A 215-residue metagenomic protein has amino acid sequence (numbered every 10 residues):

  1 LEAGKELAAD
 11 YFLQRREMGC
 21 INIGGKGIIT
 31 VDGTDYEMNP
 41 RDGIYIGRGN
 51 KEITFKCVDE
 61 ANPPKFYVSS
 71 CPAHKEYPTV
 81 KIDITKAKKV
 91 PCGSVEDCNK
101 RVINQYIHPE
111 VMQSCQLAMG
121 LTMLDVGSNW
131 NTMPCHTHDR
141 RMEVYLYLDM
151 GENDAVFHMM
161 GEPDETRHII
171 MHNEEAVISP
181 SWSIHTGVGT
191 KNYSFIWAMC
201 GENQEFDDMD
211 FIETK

Functional and structural regions predicted by a protein language model:
L1-D42: Long, hydrophobic/aromatic-enriched structural stretches that serve as scaffold segments
L1-E6, K100-E143: A short glycine-rich, His/Asp/Glu-containing loop-to-beta-strand
L13-I28, M123-D125, H138-D164, I170 (+1 more regions): Short, conserved beta-strand element in jelly-roll/cupin
D32, Y77-I82, L117-A118, N129-T137 (+1 more regions): A short secondary-structure junction signal
M38-V58, I170-K191: Conserved metal-binding segment of the jelly-roll/cupin
R48-N50, C57-D59, V68-A73, I107 (+2 more regions): Short, structured patches in soluble enzyme cores that scaffold and shape functional sites
D59-R101, I196-K215: Double-stranded beta-helix
E165-A176, S183-I212: Catalytic core of Fe(II)/2-oxoglutarate
